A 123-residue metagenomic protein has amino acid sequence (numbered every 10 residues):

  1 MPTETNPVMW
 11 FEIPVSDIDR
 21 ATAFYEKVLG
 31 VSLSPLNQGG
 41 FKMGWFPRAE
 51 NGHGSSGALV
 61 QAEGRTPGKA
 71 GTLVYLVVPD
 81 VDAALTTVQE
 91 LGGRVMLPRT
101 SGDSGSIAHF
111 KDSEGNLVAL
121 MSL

Functional and structural regions predicted by a protein language model:
M1-T5, R65-G68: Short, flexible turn/loop "capping" segments at secondary-structure junctions
P2-I13, S34-N37, L85-L123: Vicinal oxygen chelate
P2-V8, E12-G54, E90: Core segments of cupin and vicinal oxygen chelate
M43, S56, I107-H109: Short hydrophobic/aromatic beta-strand element in the GNAT-like acyltransferase core that lines or flanks the acyl-donor
N51-G57, N116-V118: Short, charged/polar, Gly/Pro-enriched secondary-structure boundary elements
L59-A62, S122-L123: Acetyl-CoA-dependent GNAT
T66-V88, G93: Mid-chain, well-packed structural core segment of small domains
